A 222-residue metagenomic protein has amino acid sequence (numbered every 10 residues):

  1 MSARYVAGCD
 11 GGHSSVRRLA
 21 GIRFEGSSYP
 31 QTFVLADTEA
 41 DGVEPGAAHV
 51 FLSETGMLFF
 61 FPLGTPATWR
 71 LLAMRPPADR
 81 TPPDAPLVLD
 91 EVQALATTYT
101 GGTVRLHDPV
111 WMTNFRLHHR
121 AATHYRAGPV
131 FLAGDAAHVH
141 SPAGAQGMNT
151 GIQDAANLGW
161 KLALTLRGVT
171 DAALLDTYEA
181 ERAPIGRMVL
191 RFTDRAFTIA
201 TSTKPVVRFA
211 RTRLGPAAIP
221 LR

Functional and structural regions predicted by a protein language model:
M1-P220: Core Rossmann-like FAD-binding/catalytic domain of the broad FAD-dependent monooxygenase superfamily
